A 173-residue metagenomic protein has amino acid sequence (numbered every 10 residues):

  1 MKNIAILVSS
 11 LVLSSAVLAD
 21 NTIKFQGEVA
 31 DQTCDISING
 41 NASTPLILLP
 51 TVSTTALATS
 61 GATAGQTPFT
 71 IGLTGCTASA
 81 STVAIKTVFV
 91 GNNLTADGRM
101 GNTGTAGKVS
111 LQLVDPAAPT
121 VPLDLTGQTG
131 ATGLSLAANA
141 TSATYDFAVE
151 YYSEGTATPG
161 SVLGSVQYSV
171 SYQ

Functional and structural regions predicted by a protein language model:
M1-S9: Sec-dependent signal peptide recognition, specifically the positively charged N-region followed immediately by
S14-A16: N-terminal signal peptide c-region/cleavage motif recognized by signal peptidases
L18-Q173: Mature extracellular/passenger domains of Gram-negative fimbrial/pilin and adhesin proteins
